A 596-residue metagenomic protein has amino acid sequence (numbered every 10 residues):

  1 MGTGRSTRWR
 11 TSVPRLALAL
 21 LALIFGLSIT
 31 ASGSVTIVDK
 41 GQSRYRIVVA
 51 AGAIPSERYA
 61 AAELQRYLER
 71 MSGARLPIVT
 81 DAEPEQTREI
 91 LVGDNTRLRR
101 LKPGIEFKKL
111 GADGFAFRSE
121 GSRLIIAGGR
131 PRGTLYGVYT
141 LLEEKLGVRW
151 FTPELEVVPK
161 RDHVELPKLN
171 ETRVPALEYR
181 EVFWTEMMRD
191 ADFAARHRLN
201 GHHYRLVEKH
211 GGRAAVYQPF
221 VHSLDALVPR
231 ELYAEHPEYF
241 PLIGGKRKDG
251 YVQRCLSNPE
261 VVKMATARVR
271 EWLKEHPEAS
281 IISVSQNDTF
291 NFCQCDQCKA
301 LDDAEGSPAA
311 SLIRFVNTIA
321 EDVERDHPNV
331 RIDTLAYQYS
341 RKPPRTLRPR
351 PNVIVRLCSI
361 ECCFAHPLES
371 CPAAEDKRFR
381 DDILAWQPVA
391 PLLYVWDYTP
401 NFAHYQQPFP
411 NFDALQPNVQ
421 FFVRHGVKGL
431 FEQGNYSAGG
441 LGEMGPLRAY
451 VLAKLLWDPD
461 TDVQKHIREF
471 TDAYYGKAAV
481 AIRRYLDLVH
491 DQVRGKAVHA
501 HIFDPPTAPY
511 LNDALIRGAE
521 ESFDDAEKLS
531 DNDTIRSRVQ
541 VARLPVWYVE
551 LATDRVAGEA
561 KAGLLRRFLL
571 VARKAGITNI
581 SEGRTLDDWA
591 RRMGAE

Functional and structural regions predicted by a protein language model:
R15-S28: Bacterial N-terminal signal peptides
S34-E57, E85-D94, I125-I126, R180-T185: Short hydrophobic beta-strand segments
G52, A60-E63, Y67, P84 (+5 more regions): Feature activates predominantly on carbohydrate-active enzymes
P77-E106: Short, well-ordered secondary-structure micro-motifs within conserved domains or adaptor modules
E260-K263, E271, A374-A478, R484: Structured mid-domain segments that build the active-site/substrate or prosthetic-cofactor binding neighborhood
D302-I319, R350-E369, F422, V451-T461: Acidic, His- and aromatic-enriched active-site or binding-groove loops in soluble protein domains that engage sugars
D333-E361, Q406-N411, G440-R448: Substrate-binding cleft/loops of secretory-pathway carbohydrate-active enzymes
G426, L452-E596: Catalytic domains of carbohydrate-active enzymes that cleave complex glycans
